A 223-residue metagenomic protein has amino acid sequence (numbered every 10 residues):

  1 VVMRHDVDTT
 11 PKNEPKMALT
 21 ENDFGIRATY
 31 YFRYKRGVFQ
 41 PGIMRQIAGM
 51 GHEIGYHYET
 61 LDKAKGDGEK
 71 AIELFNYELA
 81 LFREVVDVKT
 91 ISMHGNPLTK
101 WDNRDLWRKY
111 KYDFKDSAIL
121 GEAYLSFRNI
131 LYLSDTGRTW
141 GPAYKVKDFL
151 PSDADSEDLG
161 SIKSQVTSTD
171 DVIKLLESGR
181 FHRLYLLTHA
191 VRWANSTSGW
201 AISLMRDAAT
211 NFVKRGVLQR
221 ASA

Functional and structural regions predicted by a protein language model:
V1-R4, D8-T29, V38-F39, R45-M50 (+2 more regions): Terminal accessory/targeting
R33, E59: Histidine-centered beta-alpha loop that forms part of the nucleotide-sugar donor binding/catalytic region in diverse
